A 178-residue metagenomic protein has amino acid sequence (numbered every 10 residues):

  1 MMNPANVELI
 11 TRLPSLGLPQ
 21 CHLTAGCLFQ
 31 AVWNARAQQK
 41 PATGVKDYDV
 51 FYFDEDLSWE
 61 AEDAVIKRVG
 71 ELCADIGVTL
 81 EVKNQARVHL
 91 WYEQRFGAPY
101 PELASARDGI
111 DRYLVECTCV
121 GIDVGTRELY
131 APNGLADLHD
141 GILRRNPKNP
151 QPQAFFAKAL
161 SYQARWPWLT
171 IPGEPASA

Functional and structural regions predicted by a protein language model:
M1-A178: Catalytic cores of the polymerase beta-like nucleotidyltransferase superfamily and closely associated nucleotide
